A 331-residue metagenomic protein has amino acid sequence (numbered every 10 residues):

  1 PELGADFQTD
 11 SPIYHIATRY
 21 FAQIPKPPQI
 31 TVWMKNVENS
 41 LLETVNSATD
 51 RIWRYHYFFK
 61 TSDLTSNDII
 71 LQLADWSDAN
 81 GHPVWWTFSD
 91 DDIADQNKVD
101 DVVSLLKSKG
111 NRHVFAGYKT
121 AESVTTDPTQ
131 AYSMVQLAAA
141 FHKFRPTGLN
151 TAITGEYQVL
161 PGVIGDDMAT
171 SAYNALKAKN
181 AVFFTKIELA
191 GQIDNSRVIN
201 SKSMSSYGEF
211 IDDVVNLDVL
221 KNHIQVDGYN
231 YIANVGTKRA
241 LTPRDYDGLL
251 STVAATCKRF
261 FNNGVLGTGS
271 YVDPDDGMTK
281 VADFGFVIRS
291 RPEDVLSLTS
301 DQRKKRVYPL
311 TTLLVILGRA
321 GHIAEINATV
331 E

Functional and structural regions predicted by a protein language model:
P1-E331: Surface-exposed assembly/interface segments
